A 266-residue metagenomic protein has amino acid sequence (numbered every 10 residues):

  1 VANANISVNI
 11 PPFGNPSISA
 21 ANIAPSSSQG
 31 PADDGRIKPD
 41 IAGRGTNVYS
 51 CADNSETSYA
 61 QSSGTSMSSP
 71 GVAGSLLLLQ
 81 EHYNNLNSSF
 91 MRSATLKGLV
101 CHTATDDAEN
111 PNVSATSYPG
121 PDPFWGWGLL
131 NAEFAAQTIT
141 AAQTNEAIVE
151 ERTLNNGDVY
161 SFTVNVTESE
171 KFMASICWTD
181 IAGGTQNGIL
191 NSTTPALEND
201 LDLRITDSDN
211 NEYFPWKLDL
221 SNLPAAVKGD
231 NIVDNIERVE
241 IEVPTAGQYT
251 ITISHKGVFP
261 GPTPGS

Functional and structural regions predicted by a protein language model:
V1-P11, N84, R92-Q137: Extracellular hydrolytic enzyme modules, especially secreted metalloproteases of the metzincin/thermolysin-like class
A4-I6, T46, T105-A108, T179-I181 (+2 more regions): Acidic glycine-/aspartate-rich tracts in secreted/extracellular proteins
A4-S17, I23-P70: Catalytic-core environment of secreted peptidases
I6-N15, A108-G120, T185-N191, D219-D230: Surface-exposed intrinsically disordered loops and tails
A42-S114: Hydrolase catalytic cores
A60, A115-P123, D200-S266: Noncatalytic accessory or regulatory domains flanking protease catalytic cores in secreted, cell-surface, and selected
P121-N199, D207, S266: Secreted peptidase-domain scaffold signal
